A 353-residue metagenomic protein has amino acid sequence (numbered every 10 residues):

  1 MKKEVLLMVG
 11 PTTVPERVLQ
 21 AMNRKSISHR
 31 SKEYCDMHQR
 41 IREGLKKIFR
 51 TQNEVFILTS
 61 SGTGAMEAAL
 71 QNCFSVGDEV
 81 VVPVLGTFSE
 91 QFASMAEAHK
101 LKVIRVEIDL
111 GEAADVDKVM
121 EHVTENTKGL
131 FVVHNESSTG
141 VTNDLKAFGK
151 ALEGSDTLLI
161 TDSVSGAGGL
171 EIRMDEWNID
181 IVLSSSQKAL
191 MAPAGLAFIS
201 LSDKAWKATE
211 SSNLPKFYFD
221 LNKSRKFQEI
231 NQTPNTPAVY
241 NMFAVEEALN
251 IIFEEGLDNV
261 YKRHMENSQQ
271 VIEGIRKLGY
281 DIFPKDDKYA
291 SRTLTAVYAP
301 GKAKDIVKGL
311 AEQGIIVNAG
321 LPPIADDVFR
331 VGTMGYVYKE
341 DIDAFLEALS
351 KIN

Functional and structural regions predicted by a protein language model:
M1, D327-N353: PLP-dependent enzyme catalytic core of the Aspartate aminotransferase-like
K2-T59, T63: A glycine-/small-polar-enriched, mobile loop at the entrance of the PLP active site in fold-type I
T13-V14, Q187-I272: Active-site C-terminal subdomain of aminotransferase-like
Q52-V81, L85, S89-F92: Conserved beta-loop-alpha segment that forms the PLP phosphate-binding cup at the N-terminus of a helix
A113-G168: Active-site phosphate-binding strand-loop segment of PLP-dependent enzymes
D175-Q187: Conserved active-site segment immediately N-terminal to the catalytic lysine that forms the internal aldimine
D281-L310: Conserved PLP-binding catalytic core of the aspartate aminotransferase-like
